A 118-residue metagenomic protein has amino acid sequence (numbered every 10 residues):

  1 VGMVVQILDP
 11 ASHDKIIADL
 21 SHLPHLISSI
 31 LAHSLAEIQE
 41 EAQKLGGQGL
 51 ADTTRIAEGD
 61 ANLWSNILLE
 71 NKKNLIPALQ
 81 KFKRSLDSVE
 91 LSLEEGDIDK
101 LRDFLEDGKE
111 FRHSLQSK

Functional and structural regions predicted by a protein language model:
V1-I56: Internal alpha-helical scaffold of NAD(P)-dependent oxidoreductase catalytic cores
L31-I38, E90, D97, Q116: Long, hydrophobic, amphipathic alpha-helical segments used as structural scaffolds
E40-F111: Interdomain hinge/lid region at the active-site interface of Rossmann-like NAD(P)-dependent oxidoreductases
E110-K118: Short, charge-rich amphipathic alpha-helical segments embedded in non-transmembrane helical bundles/solenoids
